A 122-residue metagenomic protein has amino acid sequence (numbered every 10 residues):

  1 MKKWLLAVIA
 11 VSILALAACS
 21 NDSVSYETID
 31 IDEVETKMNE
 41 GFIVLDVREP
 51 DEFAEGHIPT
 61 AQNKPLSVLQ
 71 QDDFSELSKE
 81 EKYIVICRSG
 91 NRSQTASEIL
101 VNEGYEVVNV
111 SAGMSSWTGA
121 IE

Functional and structural regions predicted by a protein language model:
K2-V8, L16-I31, E40-F42, P50-K82 (+1 more regions): Rhodanese-like catalytic fold shared by cysteine-dependent sulfurtransferases and DSP/PTP-type phosphatases
D46: N-terminal glycine-rich beta->alpha transition that marks the start or flank of a dinucleotide-binding site
